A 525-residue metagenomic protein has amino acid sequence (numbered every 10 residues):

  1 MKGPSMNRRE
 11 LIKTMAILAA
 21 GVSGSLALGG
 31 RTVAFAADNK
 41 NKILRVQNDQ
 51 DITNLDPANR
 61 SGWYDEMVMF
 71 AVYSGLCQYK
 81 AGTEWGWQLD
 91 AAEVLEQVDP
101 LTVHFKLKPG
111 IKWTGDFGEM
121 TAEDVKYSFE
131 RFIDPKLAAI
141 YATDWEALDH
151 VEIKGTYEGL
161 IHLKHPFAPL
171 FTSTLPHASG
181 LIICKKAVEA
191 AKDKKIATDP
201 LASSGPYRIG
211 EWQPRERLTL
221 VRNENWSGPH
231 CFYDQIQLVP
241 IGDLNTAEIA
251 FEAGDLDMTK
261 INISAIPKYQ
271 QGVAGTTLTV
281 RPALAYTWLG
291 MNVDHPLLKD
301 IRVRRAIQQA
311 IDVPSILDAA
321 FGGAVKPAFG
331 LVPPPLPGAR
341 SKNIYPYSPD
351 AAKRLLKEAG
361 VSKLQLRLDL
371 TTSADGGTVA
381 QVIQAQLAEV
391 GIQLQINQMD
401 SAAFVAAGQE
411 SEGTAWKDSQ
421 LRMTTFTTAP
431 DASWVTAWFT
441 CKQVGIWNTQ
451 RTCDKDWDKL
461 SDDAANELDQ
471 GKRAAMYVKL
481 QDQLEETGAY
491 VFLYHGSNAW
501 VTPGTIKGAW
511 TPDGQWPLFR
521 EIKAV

Functional and structural regions predicted by a protein language model:
K2-A19: N-terminal secretory signal peptides and thylakoid transit peptides that target proteins across membranes
I17, S23, A27, Q213-R217 (+4 more regions): Detector for C-terminal structural segments
R45, T121-S128, T156-H162, G205-P206 (+7 more regions): Alpha-helical secondary-structure segments
Q47-D99, E130, A202-S204: N-terminal lobe/hinge region of extracytoplasmic solute-binding protein
K80-G82, T156, F167, L175-C231 (+3 more regions): Gly/Pro-rich hinge or "lid" segments in bacterial periplasmic/extracellular proteins
E93-A138, L160, A247-A250, L297-K299: Aromatic- and charge-enriched surface segment that lines or borders ligand/interaction sites
E96, H104-K106, Y141-V188, E211: Surface-exposed binding/hinge segments that line and control ligand-binding clefts or catalytic entry sites
N223-Y269, Q393: Ligand-site clamp/hinge motif
